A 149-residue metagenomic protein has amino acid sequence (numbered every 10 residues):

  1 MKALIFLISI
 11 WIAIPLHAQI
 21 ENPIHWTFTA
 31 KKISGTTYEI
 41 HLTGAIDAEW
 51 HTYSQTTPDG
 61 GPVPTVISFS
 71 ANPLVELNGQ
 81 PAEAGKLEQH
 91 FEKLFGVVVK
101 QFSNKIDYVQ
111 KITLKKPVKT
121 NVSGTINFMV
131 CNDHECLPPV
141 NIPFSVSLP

Functional and structural regions predicted by a protein language model:
M1-I5: Positively charged n-region of N-terminal signal peptides that target proteins for export
F6-I10: Hydrophobic helical h-region of N-terminal Sec-dependent signal peptides in bacterial secretory/periplasmic proteins
A13-P15: N-terminal signal peptide c-region/cleavage motif recognized by signal peptidases
Q19-P149: Extracellular/lumen-exposed scaffold segments
